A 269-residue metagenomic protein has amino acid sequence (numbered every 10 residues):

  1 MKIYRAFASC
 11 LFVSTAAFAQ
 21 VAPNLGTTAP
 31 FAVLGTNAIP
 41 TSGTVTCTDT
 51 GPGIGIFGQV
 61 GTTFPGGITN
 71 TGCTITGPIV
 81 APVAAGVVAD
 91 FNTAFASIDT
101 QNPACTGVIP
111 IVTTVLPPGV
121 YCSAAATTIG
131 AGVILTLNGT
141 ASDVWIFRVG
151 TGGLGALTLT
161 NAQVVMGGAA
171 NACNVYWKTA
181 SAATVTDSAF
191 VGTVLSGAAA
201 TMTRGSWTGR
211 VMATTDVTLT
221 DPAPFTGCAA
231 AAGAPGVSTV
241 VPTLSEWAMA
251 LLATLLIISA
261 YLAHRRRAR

Functional and structural regions predicted by a protein language model:
M1-A8, W247: Bacterial N-terminal signal peptides that target proteins for export
I3-R5, N138, A170, V240 (+1 more regions): Intrinsically disordered, low-complexity regions enriched in Ser/Pro/Gly/Gln/His and often acidic
S14-A16: N-terminal signal peptide c-region/cleavage motif recognized by signal peptidases
F18-P235: Solvent-exposed adhesion/ligand-recognition segments of exported proteins
G233-W247: Hydrophobic alpha-helical membrane-interaction elements
E246-R266: A cross-kingdom C-terminal cell-surface attachment/processing module
